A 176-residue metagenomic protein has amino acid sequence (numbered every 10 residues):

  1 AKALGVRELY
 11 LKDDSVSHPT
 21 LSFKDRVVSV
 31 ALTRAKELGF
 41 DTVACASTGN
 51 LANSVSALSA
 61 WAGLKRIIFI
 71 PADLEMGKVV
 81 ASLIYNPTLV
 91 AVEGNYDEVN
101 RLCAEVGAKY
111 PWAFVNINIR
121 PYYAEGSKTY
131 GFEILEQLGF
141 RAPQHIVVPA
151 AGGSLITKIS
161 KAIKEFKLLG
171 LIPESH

Functional and structural regions predicted by a protein language model:
A1-H176: PLP-dependent amino-acid enzyme catalytic core
